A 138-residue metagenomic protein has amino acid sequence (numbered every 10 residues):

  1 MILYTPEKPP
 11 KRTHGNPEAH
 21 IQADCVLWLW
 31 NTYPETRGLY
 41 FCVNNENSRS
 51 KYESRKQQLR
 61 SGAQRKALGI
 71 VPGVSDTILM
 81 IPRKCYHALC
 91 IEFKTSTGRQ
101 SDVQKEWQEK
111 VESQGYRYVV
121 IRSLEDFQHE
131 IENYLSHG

Functional and structural regions predicted by a protein language model:
M1-G138: Catalytic phosphate/metal-binding cores of nucleic-acid and nucleotide-processing enzymes, i.e., regions that mediate
